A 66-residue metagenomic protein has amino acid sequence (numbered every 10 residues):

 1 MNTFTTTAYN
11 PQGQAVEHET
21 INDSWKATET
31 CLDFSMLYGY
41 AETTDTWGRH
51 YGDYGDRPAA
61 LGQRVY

Functional and structural regions predicted by a protein language model:
M1-T5, T30, H50: Secondary-structure boundary/capping motif
M1-V16, D45: Short aromatic-glycine-(Arg/Gly/Cys) micro-motifs in beta-strand/loop hairpins
N10, E17, E29, T43 (+1 more regions): Short stretches within intrinsically disordered, low-complexity N-terminal or propeptide regions
H18-T20, D53: Residue-level detector of high-confidence beta-strand sites
I21-D45: A short, charged, amphipathic alpha-helix used as a generic interaction element across diverse proteins
M36-Y66: Short, mixed-charge low-complexity intrinsically disordered segments
